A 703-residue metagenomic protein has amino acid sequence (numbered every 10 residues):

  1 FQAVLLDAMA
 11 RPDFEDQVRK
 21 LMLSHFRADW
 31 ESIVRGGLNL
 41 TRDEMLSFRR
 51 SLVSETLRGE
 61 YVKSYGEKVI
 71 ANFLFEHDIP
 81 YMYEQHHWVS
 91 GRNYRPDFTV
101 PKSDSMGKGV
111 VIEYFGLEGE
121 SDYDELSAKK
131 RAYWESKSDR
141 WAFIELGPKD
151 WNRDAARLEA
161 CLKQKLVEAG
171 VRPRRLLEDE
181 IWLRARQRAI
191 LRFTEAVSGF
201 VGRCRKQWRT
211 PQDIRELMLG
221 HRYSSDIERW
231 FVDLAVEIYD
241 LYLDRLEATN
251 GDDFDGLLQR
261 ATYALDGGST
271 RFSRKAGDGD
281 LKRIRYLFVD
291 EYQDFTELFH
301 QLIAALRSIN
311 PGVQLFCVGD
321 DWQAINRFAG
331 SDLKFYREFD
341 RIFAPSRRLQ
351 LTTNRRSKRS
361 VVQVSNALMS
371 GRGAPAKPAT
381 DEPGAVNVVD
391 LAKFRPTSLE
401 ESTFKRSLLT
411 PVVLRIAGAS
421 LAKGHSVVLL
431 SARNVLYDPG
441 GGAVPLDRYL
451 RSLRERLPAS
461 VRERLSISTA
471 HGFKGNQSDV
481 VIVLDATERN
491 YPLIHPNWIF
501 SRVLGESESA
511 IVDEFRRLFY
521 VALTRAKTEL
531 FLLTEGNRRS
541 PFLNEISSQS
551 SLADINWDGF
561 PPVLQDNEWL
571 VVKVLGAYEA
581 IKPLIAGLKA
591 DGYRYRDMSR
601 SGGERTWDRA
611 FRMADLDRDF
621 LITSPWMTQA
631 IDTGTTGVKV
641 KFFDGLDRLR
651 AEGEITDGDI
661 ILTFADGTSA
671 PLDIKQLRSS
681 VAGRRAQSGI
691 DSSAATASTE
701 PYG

Functional and structural regions predicted by a protein language model:
F1-S51, K149-D252: A basic/glycine-biased coupling hinge at the interface between accessory DNA-binding modules
R19-A28, A422-S426, F473-F531, G536: Conserved helicase C-terminal RecA-like lobe
L46, E67, P80-Y81, P101 (+3 more regions): Conserved helicase NTPase motor core
L57, R95, T99-K129, D321-Q323: Short beta-strand-loop-alpha-helix junction that forms the active-site gateway of nucleic-acid-processing nucleases
V62, F75, I79-M106: Active-site metal-binding core of divalent-cation-utilizing nuclease and nuclease-like domains
S138, H300-L391, H495-P496: Conserved RecA-like helicase ATPase core segment that couples NTP binding/hydrolysis to strand translocation
P345-R347, N354-R462, F473, D513 (+3 more regions): Helicase P-loop NTPase motor core
E506-A510, T528, L533-A577, K582-L584 (+2 more regions): Helicase C-terminal subdomain and adjacent C-terminal extension
